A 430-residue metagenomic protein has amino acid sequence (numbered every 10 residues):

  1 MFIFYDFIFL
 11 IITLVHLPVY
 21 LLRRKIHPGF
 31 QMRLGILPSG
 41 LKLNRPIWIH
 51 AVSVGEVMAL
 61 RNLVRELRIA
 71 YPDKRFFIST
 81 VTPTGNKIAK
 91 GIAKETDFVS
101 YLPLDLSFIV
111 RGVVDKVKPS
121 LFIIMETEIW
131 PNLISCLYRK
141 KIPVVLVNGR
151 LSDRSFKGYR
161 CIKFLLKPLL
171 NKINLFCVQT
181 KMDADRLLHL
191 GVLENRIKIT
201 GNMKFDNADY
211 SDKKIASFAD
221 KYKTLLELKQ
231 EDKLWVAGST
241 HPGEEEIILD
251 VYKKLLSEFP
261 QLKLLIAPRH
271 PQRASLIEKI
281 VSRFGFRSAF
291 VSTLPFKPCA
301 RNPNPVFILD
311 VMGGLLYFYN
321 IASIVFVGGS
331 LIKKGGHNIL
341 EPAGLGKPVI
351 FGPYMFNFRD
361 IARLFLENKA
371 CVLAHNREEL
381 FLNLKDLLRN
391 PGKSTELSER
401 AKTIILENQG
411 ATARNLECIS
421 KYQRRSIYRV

Functional and structural regions predicted by a protein language model:
M1-V430: Nucleotide-activated sugar donor-binding and catalytic core shared by glycosyltransferases and related lipid-linked
